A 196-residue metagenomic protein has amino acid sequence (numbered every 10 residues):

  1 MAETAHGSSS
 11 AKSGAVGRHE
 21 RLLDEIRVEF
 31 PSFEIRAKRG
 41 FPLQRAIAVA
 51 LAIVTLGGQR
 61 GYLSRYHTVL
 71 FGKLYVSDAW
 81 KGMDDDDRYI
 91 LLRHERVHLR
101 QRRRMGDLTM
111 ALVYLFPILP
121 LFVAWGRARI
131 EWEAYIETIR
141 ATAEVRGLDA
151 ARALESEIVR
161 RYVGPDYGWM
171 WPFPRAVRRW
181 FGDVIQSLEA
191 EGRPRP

Functional and structural regions predicted by a protein language model:
A2-L74: Auxiliary, metal-adjacent structural segments of Zn-dependent hydrolase domains
K12, H19, L23-E29, L112-P196: Metalloprotease/metallohydrolase-associated module, dominated by Zn2+-dependent proteases
G40-L43, K81-G82, V97, G106 (+1 more regions): Short, solvent-exposed loop/turn segments at secondary-structure junctions
A48-L56, M110-P120: Short hydrophobic helices that act as membrane-entry/anchoring signals
S64, F71, D86-I90, L115-I118 (+1 more regions): Alpha-helical hydrophobic/aromatic positions enriched in membrane-embedded helices and signal peptides
L74-L92: Short pre-active-site segment immediately N-terminal to the catalytic Zn-binding motif
A79, E95-Y114: Catalytic Zn2+-binding segment of zinc metalloproteases
